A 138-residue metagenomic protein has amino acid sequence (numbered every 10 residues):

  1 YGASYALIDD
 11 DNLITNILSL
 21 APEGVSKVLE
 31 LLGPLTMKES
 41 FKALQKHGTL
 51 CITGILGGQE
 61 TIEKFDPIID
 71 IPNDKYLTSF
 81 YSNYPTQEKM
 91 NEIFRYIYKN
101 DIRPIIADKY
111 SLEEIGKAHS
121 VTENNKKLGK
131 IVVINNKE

Functional and structural regions predicted by a protein language model:
Y1-E39: Adenosine-nucleotide cofactor-binding segment
D11, P34, N83-Y84, K109: Short, surface-exposed acidic/glycine-rich loop or hinge patches that mediate macromolecular interfaces
S19-V25, Q45-G48, K99-I102: Short, surface-exposed connector motifs at secondary-structure boundaries
S26-L29, C51-I52, T78-F80, P104-A107: Short catalytic-loop micro-motif centered on adjacent basic/acidic residues
L35-K99, N135-E138: Glycine-rich phosphate-binding loop and adjacent beta-alpha segment of Rossmann(oid) nucleotide-cofactor-binding
T86-E138: C-terminal hydrophobic helical "lid"/dimerization subdomain of Rossmann-like NAD(P)H-dependent oxidoreductases
